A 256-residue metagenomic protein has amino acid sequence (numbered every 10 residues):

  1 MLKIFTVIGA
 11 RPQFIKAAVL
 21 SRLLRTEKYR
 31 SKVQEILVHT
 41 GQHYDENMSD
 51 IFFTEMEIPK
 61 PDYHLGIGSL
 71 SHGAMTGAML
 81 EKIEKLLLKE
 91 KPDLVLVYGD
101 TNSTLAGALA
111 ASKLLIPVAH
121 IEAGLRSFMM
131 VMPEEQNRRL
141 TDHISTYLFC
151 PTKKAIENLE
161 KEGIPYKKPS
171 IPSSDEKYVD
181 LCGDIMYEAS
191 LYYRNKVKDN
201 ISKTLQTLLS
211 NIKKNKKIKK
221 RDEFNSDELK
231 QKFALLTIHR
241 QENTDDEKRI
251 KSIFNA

Functional and structural regions predicted by a protein language model:
F5-I8, F14-Y29, F52, H64-E176: Active-site and donor-binding regions of nucleotide-sugar-utilizing enzymes
T6, L37-H39, H120, L181 (+1 more regions): Structural beta-sheet core signal
G41-P59: N-terminal beta-loop-helix "entrance" segment that forms/cooperates in small-molecule cofactor or anionic ligand
Q42-Y44, S71-G73, L125-F128, Q241-D245: Short, small-residue-enriched loops and turns at beta-alpha junctions that line or gate enzyme active sites
H43, N47, I144-R249: A nucleotide-sugar donor-handling region in carbohydrate enzymes
I58-G66, Q231-I238: Short, basic/glycine-rich phosphate-binding loops at helix/coil junctions that contact nucleotide phosphates
R249-A256: Short hydrophobic signal-anchor/transmembrane segments that target glycosyltransferases and glycosylation machinery
